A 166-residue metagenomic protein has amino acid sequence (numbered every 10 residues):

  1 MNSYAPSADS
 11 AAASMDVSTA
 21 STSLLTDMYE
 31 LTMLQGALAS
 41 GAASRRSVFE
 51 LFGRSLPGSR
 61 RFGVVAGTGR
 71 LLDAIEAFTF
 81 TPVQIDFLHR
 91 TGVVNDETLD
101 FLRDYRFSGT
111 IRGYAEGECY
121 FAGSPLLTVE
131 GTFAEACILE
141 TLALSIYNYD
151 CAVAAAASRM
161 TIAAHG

Functional and structural regions predicted by a protein language model:
M1-G166: Ordered alpha/beta subdomains of enzyme catalytic regions
